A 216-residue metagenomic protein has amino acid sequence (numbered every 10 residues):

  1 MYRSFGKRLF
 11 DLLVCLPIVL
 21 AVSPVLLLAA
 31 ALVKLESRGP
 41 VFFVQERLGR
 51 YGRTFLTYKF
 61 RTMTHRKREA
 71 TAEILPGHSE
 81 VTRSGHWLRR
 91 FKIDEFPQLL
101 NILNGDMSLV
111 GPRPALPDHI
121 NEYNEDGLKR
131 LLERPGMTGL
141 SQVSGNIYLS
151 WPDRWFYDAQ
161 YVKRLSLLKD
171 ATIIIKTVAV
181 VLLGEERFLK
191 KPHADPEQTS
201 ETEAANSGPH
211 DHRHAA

Functional and structural regions predicted by a protein language model:
M1-C15, V44-Q45, L140-Q142, N146-L167 (+1 more regions): Glycine-rich flexible loop motifs, especially short His-Gly-Gly/GGXG/HXGH segments used as catalytic or interaction
M1-H65, T172-A216: A hydrophobic, helix-centered structural microdomain
S4, G52, R83, Q98 (+3 more regions): Amphipathic alpha-helical recognition patches that constitute DNA-binding helices
C15, A30, F43, T82-H86 (+2 more regions): Positions in alpha-helical segments
A29, V44, A72, V110-P112 (+4 more regions): Short, hydrophobic secondary-structure boundary micro-motifs
K34-L35, R90, I102, N146: Conserved catalytic core of Hanks-type protein kinase domains
F43-E80, T138-F156: Short, glycine-rich, amphipathic interfacial segments at transmembrane boundaries or analogous
P76-R134, I174-T177: A short, structured surface patch at a secondary-structure boundary
